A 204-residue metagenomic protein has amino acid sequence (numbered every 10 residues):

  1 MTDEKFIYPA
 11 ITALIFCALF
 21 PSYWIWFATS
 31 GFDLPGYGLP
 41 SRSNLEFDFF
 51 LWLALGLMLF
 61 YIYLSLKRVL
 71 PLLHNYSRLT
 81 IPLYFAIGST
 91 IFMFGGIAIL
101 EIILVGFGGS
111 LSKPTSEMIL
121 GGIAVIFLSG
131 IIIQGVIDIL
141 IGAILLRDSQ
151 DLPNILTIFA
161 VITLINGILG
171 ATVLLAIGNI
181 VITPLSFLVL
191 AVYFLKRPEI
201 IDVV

Functional and structural regions predicted by a protein language model:
M1-V204: Hydrophobic, aromatic-enriched alpha-helical segments typical of multi-pass transmembrane helices
